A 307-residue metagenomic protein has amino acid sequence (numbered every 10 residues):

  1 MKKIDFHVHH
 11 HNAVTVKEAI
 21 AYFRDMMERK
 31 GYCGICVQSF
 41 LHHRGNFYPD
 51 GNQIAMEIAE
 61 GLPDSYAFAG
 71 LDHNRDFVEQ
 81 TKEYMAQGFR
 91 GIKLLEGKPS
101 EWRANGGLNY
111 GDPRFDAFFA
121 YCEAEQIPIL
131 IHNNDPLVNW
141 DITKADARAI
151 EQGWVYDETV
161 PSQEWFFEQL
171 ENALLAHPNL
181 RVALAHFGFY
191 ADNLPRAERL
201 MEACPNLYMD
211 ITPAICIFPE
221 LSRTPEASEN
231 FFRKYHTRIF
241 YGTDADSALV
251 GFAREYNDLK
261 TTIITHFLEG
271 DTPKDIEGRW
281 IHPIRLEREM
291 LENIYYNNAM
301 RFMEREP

Functional and structural regions predicted by a protein language model:
M1-E57, M85, N298: An N-terminally biased module of ancient metal coordination in phosphate/nucleic-acid-related enzymes
K3-V8, G34-V37, Y66-A69, I92-L94 (+4 more regions): Hydrophobic faces of well-ordered beta-strands that scaffold small-molecule active sites in alpha/beta enzyme cores
H7, M27, A55, Y84 (+7 more regions): Conserved, mostly hydrophobic/aromatic
H11-A19, L41-D50, G70-E79, S100-Y110 (+3 more regions): Acidic-and-aromatic substrate-binding clefts and catalytic sites of carbohydrate-active enzymes
N12, W165-Q169, R181-P307: H/E-rich (His + Asp/Glu) clusters that bind or coordinate divalent metals
M26-C36, L95, N105, P136-V160 (+3 more regions): Active-site gating loops and adjacent loop-to-helix segments of metal-dependent hydrolytic enzymes
N46-E151, L207-Y208: Active-site gating/metal-coordination segments in enzymes
Y48-M56, F77-M85, W140-D146, Q163-A176 (+2 more regions): Distinct, well-ordered alpha-helical segments
